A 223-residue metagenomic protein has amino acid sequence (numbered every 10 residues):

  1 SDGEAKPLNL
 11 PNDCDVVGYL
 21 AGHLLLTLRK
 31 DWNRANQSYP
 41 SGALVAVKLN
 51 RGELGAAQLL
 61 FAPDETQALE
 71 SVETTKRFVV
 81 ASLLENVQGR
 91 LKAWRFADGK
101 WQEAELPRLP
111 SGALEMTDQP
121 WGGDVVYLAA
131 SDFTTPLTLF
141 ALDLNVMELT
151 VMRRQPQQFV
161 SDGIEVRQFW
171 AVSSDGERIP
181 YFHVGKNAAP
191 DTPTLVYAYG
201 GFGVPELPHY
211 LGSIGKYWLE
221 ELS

Functional and structural regions predicted by a protein language model:
S1, L26-S38, V47-L49, E73-T75 (+3 more regions): Beta-strand C-termini and the immediately following turn/loop, strongest in propeller blades
S1-D31, G42: Noncatalytic, helix-rich "gating/capping" subdomain that lines the substrate-entry/channel surface of large enzyme
D2-D15, K48-E73, F96-M116, N145-I164: Multi-bladed beta-propeller domains
G18-G22, V72-K76, D118-D124, S173: Blade-terminus and WD-like Trp-Asp/Gly-His loop motifs, strongest in beta-propeller folds
L24, R29-N33, R51, E65-T66 (+7 more regions): Short, glycine-/Ser/Thr-/acidic-enriched flexible segments
S41-L44, L54: Glycine-enriched catalytic-core subsegment of oxygenase/oxidase enzymes
A43-V45, R90-K92, T138-F140: A short loop-to-beta-strand structural motif that recurs across blades of beta-propeller domains
R108-S223: Serine-hydrolase catalytic core recognition
